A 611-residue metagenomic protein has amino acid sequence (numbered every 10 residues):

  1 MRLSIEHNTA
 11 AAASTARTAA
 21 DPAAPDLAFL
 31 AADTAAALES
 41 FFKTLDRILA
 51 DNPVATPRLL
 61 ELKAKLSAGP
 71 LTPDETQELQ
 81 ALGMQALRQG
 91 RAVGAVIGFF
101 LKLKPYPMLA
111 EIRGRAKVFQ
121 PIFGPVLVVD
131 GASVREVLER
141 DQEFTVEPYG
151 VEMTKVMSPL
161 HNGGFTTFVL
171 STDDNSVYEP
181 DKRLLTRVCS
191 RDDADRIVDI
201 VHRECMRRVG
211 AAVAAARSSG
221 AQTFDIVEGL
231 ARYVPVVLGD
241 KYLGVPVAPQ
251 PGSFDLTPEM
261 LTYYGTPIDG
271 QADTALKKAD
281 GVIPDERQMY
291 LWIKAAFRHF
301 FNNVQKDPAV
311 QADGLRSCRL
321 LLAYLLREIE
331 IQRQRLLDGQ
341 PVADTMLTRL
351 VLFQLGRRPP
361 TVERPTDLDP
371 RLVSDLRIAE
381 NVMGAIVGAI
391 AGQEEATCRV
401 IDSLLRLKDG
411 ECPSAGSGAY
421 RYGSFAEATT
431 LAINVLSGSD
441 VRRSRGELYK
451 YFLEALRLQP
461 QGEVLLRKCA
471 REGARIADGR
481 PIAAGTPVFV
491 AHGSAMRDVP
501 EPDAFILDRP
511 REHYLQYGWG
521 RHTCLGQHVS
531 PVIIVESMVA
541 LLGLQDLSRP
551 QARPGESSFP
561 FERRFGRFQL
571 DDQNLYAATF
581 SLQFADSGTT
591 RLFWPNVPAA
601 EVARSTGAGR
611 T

Functional and structural regions predicted by a protein language model:
L3-T611: Cytochrome P450
